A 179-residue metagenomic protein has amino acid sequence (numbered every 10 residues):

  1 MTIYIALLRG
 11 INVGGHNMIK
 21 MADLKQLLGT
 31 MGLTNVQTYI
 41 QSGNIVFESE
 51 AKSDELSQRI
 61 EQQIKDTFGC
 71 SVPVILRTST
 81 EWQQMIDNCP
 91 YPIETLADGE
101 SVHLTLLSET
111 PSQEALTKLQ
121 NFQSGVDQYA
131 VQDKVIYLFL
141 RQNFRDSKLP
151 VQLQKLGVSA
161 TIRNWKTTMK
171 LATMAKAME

Functional and structural regions predicted by a protein language model:
T2-S42, V46-E179: Surface-exposed, charge/polar-rich loops and edge strands
